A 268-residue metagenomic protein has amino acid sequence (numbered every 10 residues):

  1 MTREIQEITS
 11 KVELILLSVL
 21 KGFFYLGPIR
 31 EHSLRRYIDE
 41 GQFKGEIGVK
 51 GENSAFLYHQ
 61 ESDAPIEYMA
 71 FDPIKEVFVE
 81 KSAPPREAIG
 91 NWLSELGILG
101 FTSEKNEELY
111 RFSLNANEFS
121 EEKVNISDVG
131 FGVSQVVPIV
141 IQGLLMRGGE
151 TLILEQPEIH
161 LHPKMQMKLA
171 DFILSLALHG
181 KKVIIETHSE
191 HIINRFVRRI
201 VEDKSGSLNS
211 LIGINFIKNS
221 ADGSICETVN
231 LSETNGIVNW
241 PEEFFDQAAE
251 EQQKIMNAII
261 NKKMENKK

Functional and structural regions predicted by a protein language model:
M1-V136, R147, N230-K268: Phosphate-coordinating catalytic segments in nucleotide- and nucleic-acid-processing enzymes
V129, P138-I141, K168: Extended, amphipathic alpha-helical scaffolds
V140-G143, I173: Hydrophobic core positions within the conserved protein kinase catalytic domain
G143-E150: A short, proline-enriched helix->beta-strand linker immediately N-terminal to the Walker B motif in ABC-type P-loop
L154-P157: Walker B catalytic motif
I159-L161: ABC ATPase nucleotide-binding domain "signature" loop
K168-K268: C-terminal lobe/lid and adjacent interdomain/linker elements of RecA-like ASCE P-loop ATPase modules
